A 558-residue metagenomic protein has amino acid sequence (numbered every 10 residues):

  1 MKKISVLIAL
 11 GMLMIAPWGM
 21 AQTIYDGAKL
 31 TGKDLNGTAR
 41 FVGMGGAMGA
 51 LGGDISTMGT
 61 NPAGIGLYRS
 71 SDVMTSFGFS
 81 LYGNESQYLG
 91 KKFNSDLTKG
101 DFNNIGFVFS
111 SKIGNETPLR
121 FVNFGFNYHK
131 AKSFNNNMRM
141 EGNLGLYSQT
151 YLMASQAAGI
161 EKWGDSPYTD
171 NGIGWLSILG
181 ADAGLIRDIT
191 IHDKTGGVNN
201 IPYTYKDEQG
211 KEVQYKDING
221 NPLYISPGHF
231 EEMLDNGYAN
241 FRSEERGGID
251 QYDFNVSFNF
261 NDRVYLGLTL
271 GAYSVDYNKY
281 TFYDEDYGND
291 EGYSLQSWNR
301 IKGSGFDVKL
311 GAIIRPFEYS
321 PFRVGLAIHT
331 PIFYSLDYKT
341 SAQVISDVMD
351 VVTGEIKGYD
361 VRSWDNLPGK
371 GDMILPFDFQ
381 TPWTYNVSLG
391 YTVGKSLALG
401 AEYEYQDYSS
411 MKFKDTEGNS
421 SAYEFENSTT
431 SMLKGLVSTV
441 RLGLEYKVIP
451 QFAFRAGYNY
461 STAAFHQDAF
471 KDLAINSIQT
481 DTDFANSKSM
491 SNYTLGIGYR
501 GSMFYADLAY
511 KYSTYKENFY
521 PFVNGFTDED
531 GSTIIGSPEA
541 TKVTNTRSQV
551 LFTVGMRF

Functional and structural regions predicted by a protein language model:
M1-Y25, V554, F558: Bacterial Sec-dependent N-terminal signal peptides
I8-L10, I24-G37, Y88-S95: Generic N-terminal amphipathic/basic segments
A9, Y68, N278: Active-site-proximal flexible loops/turns
G11-M12, S70, E404: Hydrophobic alpha-helical membrane-insertion segments
Q22-N36, F41-V42, S110-F558: Outer-membrane beta-barrel porins/channels
A39, L51-T60, G66-G145, D250: Outer-membrane beta-barrel translocator/receptor signature
